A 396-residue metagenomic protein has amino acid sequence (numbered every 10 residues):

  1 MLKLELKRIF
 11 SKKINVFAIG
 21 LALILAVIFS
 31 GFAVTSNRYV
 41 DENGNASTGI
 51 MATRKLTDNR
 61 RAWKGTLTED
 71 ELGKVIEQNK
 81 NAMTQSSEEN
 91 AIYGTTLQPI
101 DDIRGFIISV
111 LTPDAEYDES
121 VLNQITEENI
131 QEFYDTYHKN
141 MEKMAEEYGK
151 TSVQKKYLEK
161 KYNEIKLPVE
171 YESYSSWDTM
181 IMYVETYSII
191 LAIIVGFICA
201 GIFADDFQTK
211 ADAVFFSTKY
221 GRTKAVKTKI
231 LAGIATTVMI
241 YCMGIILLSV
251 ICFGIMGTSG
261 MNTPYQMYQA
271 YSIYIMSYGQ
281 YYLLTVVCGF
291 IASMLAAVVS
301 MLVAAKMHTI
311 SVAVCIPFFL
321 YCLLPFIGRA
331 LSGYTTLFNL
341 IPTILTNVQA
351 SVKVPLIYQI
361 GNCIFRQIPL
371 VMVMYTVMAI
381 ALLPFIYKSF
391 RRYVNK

Functional and structural regions predicted by a protein language model:
M1-V16: Aromatic- and glycine-rich beta-strand/loop motifs that create alpha-glucan
I14, G221-R222, T309-V314: Membrane-helix interface segments
N15-A18, A22, A292-S300, P355-K396: Alpha-helical transmembrane segments of multi-pass membrane transporters/translocases
G20-L23, S311-L324, L340-T343: Central hydrophobic cores of alpha-helical transmembrane segments in multi-pass integral membrane proteins
A26-N79, N129-D206, K227-K306, F326 (+1 more regions): Secretory targeting signals
S47-E128: N-terminal, charged low-complexity regulatory/assembly segments
C199-V214, T218, R222: Transmembrane helix boundary and interhelical loop/hinge segments in multi-pass membrane proteins
T336-I357: Short hydrophobic, aromatic-rich alpha-helical segments embedded in or entering the lipid bilayer of multi-pass
